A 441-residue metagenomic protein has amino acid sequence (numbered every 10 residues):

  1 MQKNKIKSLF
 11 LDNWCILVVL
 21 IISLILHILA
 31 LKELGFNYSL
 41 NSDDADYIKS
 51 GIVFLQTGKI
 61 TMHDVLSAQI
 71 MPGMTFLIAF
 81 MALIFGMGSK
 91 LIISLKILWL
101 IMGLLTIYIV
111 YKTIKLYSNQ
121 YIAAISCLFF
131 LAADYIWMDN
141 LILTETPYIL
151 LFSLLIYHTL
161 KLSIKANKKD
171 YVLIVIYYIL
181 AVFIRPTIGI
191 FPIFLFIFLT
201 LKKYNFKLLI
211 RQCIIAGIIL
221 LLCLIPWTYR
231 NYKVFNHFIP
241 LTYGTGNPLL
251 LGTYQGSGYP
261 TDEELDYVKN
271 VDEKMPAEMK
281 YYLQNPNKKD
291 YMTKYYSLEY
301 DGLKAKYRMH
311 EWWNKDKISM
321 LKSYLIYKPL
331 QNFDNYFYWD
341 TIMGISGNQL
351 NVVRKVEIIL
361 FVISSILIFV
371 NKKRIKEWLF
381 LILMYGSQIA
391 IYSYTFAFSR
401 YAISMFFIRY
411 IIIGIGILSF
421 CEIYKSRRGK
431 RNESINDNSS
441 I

Functional and structural regions predicted by a protein language model:
G35-S50, I60-T61, V65-M81, F85-I93 (+2 more regions): Extracytoplasmic catalytic/substrate-binding loops of multi-pass membrane glycan-assembly enzymes
Q69, S94-M102, I125-L154, T159 (+2 more regions): Multi-pass, polyprenyl lipid-linked donor-dependent membrane glycosyltransferases
Q69-I70, M74, I78-G86, L95-I109 (+3 more regions): Transmembrane alpha-helices of multi-pass, membrane-embedded glycan-processing enzymes that use lipid-linked
K90-S94, A305, E311-L381, Y385-Q388: Membrane-interface anchor segments at the N-terminal boundary of transmembrane helices in multi-pass membrane enzymes
I93-S94, I107-A132, I149-L150, Y171-L173 (+1 more regions): Transmembrane-helix signature of polytopic, membrane-embedded enzymes that assemble or transfer cell-envelope glycans
Y117, L155-L173: Membrane-interface transmembrane helices that cradle and orient dolichyl/undecaprenyl
C127, L131, D170-R185, L195-F196 (+2 more regions): Membrane-interface alpha helices of multi-pass inner-membrane proteins
P240-Q331: Membrane-proximal stem/loop segments at transmembrane-domain junctions that anchor or position
